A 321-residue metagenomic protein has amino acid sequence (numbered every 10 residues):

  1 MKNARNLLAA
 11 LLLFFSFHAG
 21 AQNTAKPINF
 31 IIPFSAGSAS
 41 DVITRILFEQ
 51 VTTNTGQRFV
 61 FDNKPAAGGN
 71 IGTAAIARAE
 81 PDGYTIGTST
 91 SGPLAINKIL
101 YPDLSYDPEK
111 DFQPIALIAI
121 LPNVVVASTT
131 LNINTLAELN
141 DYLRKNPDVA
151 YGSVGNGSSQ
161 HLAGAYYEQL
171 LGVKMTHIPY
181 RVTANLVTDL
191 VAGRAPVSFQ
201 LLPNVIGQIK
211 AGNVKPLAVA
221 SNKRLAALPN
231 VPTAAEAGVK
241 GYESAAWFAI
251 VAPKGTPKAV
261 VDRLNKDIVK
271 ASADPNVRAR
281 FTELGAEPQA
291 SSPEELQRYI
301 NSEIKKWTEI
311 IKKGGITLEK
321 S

Functional and structural regions predicted by a protein language model:
M1-L8: Bacterial N-terminal signal peptides that target proteins for export
K2, Q22, K26, Q50-N54 (+8 more regions): Short hydrophobic alpha-helices and adjacent helix-cap/hinge residues
S16-H18: N-terminal signal peptide c-region/cleavage motif recognized by signal peptidases
A21-K110, D148-V149, N156, G172-F199 (+3 more regions): N-terminal (or domain-start) structured segment
T24, R78-Y84, I99-N185, A234-E236 (+1 more regions): Hinge/capping helix and adjacent helix->loop/strand transition within the periplasmic-binding protein
A25-P27, Q169-L170, K258-S321: An extracytoplasmic/periplasmic, membrane-proximal ligand-sensing/linker region
P93-D103, H161, Y166-L170, V197-V231: A ligand-binding cleft/hinge motif common to bilobed small-molecule-binding domains
I120, V205-A273, K305, E319: C-terminal lobe and pocket-closing loops of periplasmic/extracytoplasmic Venus-flytrap solute-binding proteins
